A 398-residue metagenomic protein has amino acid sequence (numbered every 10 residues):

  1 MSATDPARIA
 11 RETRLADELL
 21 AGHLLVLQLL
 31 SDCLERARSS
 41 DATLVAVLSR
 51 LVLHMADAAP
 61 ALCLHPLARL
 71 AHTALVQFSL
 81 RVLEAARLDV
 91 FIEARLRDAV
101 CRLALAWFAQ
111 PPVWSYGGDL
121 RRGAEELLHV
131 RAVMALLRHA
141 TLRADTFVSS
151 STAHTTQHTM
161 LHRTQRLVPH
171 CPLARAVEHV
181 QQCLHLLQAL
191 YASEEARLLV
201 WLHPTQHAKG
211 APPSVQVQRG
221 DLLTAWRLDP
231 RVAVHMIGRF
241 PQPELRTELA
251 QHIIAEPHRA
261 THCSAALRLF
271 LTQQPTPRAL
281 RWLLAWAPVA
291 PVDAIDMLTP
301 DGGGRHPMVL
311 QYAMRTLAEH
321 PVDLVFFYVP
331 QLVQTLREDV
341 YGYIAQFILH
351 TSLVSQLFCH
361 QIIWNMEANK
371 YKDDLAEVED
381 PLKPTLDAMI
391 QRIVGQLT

Functional and structural regions predicted by a protein language model:
S2-L283, V289-L298, G304-Q311, R315-T398: Conserved, structured core domains in eukaryotic proteins
